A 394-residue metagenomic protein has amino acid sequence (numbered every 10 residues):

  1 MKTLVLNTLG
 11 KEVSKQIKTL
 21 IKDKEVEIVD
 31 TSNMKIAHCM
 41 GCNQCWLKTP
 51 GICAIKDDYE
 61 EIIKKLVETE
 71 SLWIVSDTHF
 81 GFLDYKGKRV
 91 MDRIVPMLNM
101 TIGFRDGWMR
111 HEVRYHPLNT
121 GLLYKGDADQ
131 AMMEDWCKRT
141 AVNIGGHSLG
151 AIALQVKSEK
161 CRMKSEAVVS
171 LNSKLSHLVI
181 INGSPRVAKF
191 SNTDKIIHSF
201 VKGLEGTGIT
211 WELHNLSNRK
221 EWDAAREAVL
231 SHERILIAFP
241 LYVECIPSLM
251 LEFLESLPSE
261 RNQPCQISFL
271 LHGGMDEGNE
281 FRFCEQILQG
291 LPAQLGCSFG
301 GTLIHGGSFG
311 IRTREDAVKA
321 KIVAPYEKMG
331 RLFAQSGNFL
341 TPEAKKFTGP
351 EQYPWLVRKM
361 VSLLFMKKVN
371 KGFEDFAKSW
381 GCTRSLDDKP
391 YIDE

Functional and structural regions predicted by a protein language model:
M1-N99, V142-Q263, Q294, L340-E343 (+1 more regions): N-terminal beta1-alpha1-beta2 submodule of the flavodoxin-like/Rossmannoid cofactor-binding fold
L47-C53, N119-L122, N172, I322-Y326: A polyampholytic, Gly/Pro-enriched intrinsically disordered region
A54, D58, D129-M132, N192 (+3 more regions): Soluble or luminal CAZymes and related metallo-dependent hydrolases
M100-H147, Q266-K321: Short, glycine-/small-residue-rich phosphate/pyrophosphate-handling segment
G126, G203, N279-E280, G330 (+1 more regions): Glycine-centered flexibility motif
E134-K138, E159-N172, K319, V323-G330: Short, amphipathic alpha-helical "lid/cap" segments that border enzyme active or binding sites
I197, E285, Y326-G330: Short, hydrophobic/amphipathic alpha-helical packing segments that form internal helix faces or helix-helix interfaces
T302-F365: A conserved mid-domain beta-alpha-beta active-site/ligand-binding segment of alpha/beta enzyme cores
